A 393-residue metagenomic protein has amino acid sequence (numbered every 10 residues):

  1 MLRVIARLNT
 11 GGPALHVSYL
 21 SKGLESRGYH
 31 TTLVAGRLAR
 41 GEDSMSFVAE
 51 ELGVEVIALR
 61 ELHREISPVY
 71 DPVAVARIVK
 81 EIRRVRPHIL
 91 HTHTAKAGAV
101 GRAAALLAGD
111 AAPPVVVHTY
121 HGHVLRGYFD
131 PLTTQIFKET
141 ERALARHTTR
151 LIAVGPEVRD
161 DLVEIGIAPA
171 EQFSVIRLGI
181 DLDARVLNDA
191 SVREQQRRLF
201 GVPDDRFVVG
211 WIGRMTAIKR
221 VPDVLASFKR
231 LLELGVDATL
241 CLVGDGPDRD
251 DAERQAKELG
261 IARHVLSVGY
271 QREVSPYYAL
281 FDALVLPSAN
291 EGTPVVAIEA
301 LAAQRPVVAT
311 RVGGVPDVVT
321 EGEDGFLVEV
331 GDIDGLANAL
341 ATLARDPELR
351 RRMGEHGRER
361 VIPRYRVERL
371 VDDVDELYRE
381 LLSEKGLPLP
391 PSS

Functional and structural regions predicted by a protein language model:
R3-G11, L15-Y70, P247: N-terminal strand-loop element at the rim of the active site of nucleotide-sugar-dependent glycosyltransferases
A14-K22, F207, W211-V236, P247-R254 (+2 more regions): A conserved mid-protein helix/loop that constitutes part of the nucleotide-sugar donor-binding site
V69-A76, A111-V117, V124-H147, D160 (+1 more regions): Nucleotide-sugar donor phosphate/pyrophosphate-binding loop at the beta->alpha transition of glycosyltransferases
R146-F173, I180-A184: A short, active-site helix/loop in glycosyltransferases that binds the activated sugar's phosphate group
Q195, G335, T342, L349-R364 (+1 more regions): A short, well-ordered alpha-helix in the C-terminal region of glycosyltransferases
Y270, A289: Aromatic "clamp/platform" in nucleotide-sugar-dependent glycosyltransferases that forms part of the donor/acceptor
P306-A309, V319: Short hydrophobic beta-strand element within catalytic cores of glycosyltransferases and related nucleotide-activated
E321-G322, F326-I333, T342-P347: Conserved acidic donor-binding segment of nucleotide-sugar-dependent glycosyltransferases
